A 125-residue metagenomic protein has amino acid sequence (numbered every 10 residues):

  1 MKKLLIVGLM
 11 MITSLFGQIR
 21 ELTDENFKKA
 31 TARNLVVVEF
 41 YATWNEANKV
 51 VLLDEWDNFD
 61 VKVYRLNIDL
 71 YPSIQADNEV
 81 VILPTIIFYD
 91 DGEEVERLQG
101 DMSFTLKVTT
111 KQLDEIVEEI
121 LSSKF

Functional and structural regions predicted by a protein language model:
K3-T13: Sec-dependent N-terminal signal peptides
E21-T23, N67-D69: Conserved acidic residues
T23-E25, E46-D60: Typically the conserved alpha-helix immediately C-terminal to a functionally engaged Cys/Sec in thioredoxin-like
T31-T43: Short active-site neighborhood of thiol/selenol oxidoreductases, capturing the structured segment around
V37-V38, V63, I86: Hydrophobic beta-strand anchors of alpha/beta hydrolase catalytic cores
D77-D90: Structural micro-motif
F88-F125: Non-catalytic, surface beta->alpha helical segment in thiol-disulfide oxidoreductase systems
